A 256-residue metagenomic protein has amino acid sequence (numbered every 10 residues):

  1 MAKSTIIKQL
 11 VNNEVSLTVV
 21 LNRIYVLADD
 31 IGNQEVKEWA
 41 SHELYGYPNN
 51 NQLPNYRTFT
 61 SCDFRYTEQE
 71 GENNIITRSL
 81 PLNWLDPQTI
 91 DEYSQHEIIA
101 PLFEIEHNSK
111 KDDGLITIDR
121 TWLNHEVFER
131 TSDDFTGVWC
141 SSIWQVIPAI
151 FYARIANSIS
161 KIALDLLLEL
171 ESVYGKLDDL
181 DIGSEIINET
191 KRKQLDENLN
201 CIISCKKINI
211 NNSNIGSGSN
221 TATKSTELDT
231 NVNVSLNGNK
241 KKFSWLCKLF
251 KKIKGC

Functional and structural regions predicted by a protein language model:
M1-E14, L246, F250-I253: Charged alpha-helical initiation segments
T5, Q9-N12, S16-V19, R23-V26 (+4 more regions): Charged, amphipathic alpha-helical oligomerization/scaffolding segments
V15-E72: N-terminal interaction modules that seed assembly of large macromolecular complexes
N22, V26, Y45, V146 (+1 more regions): Extended alpha-helical scaffolds
N50-F103: Heme-based O2/NO sensor domains and their adjacent alpha-helical segments, primarily globin folds but also including
E92-P148: Short acidic, glycine/tyrosine-flanked loop/strand segments centered on an H-E-D-like triad
I150, R154-D178: Ser/Thr/Pro-rich, low-complexity mucin-like regions that serve as glycosylated stalks/linkers or repetitive adhesive
L180-K251: Long, low-complexity intrinsically disordered regions enriched in small/polar and proline/glycine residues
